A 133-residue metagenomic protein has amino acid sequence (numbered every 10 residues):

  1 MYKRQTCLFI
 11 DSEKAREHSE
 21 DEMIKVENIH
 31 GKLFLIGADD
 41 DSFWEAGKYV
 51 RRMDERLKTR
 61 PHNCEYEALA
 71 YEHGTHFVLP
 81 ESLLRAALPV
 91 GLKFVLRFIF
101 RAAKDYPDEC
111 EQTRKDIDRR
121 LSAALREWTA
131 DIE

Functional and structural regions predicted by a protein language model:
M1-Q5: Conserved small/polar residues in nucleotide/adenosyl-binding loops
L8-K25, D39, V50-R52: Active-site nucleophile elbow and catalytic-triad environment of alpha/beta-hydrolase enzymes
H18, K25, D41-E45, E109 (+1 more regions): Extracytoplasmic/periplasmic, Sec-exported soluble proteins
M23-N28, A130-E133: Surface-exposed acidic, glycine-flexible loop patches that form ligand/cofactor-binding and adhesion interfaces
I29, F34-G37, D41: Short beta-strand/loop motif that positions the catalytic acidic residue of the alpha/beta-hydrolase fold
G31, E45-T59, L83-L84: Short alpha-helix in the alpha/beta-hydrolase fold that links the catalytic acid
D39-W44, T75-V78: Acidic catalytic loop of the alpha/beta-hydrolase fold
R51, H62-E133: C-terminal catalytic histidine-bearing segment of alpha/beta-hydrolase fold enzymes
